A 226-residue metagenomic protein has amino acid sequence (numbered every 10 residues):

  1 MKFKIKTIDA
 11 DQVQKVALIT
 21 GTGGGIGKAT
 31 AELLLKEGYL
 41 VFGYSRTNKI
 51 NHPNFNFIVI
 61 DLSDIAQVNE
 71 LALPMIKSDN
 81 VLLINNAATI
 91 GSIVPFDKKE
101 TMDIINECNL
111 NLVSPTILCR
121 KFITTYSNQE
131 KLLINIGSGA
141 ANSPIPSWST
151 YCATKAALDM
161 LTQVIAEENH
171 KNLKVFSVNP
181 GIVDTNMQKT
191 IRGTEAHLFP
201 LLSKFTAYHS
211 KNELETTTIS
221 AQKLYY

Functional and structural regions predicted by a protein language model:
G23-G27, A31: N-terminal Rossmann NAD(P)H-binding glycine-rich loop of SDR-like oxidoreductase domains
N51-A66: Rossmann-fold cofactor-recognition segment
T89-I105, S147: Conserved mid-core segment of classical short-chain dehydrogenase/reductases
C119, T154-A157: Active-site helix of classical SDR
Y126, S143, V164-L173: Active-site-adjacent segment of SDR/Rossmann-fold oxidoreductases
S138: Residue(s) in the substrate-gating loop at a strand-loop-helix junction that position the organic substrate next
S177-P180, T185, G193-Y226: C-terminal helical subdomain
